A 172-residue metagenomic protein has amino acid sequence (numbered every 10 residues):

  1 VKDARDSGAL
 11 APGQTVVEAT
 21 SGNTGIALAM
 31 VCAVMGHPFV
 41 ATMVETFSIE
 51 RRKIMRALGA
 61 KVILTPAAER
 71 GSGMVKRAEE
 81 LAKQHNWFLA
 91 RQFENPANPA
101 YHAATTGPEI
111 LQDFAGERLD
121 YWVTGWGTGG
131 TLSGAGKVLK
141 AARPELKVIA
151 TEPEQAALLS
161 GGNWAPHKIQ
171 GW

Functional and structural regions predicted by a protein language model:
V1-W172: PLP-dependent amino-acid enzyme catalytic core
